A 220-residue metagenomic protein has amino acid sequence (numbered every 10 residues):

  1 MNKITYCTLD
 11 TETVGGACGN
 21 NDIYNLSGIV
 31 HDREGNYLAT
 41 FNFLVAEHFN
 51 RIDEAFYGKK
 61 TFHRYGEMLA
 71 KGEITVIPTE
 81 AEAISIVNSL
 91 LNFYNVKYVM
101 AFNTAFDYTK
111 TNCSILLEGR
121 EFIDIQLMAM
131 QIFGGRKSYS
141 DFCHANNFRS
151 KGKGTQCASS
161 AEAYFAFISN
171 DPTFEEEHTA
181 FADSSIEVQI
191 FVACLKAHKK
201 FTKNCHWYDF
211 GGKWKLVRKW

Functional and structural regions predicted by a protein language model:
N2-K110, S114: Conserved non-catalytic scaffold segment of RNase H-like nuclease domains
L9, I123, A182: Single, functionally critical "micro-switch" positions that shape active/binding sites and transmembrane helices
F49-R51, Y57-L69, Q131-A182: Active-site-proximal helix-loop-helix substrate-binding element of RNase H-like nuclease domains
A83-I86, D107, E121, D141-H144 (+1 more regions): Amphipathic alpha-helical interface surfaces
Y98-T104, K110, F148-W220: Acidic, Mg2+-coordinating catalytic module of metal-dependent nucleases/exonucleases that use a two-metal-ion mechanism
E118-G134: Conserved beta-strand -> loop -> alpha-helix junction used to position metal-binding or nucleic-acid-contacting
